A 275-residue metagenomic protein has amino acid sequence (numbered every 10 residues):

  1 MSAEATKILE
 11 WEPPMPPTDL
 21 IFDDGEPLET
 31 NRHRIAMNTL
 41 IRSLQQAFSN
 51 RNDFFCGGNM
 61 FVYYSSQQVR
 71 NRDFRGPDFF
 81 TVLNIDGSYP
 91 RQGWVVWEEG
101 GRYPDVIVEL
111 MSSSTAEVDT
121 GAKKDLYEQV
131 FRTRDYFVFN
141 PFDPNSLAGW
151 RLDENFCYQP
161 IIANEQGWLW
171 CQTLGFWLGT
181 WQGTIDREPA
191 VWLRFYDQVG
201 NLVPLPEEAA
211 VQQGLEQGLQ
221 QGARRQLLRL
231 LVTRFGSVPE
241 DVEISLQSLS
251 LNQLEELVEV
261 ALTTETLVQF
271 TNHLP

Functional and structural regions predicted by a protein language model:
M1-V106, M111, A116-E117, G121 (+3 more regions): Elongated, amphipathic alpha-helical interaction scaffolds
L205-V211: Charged heptad-repeat coiled-coil "rod" segments that mediate homo-/hetero-oligomerization in large eukaryotic
